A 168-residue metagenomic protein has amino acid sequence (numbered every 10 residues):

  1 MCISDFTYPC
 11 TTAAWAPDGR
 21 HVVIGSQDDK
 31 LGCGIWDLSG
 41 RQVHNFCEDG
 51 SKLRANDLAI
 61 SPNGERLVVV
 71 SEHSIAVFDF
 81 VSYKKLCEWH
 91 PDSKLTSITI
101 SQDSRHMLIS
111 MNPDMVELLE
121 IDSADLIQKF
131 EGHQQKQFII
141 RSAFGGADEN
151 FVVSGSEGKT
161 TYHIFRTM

Functional and structural regions predicted by a protein language model:
M1-Y8, D28-K52, S71-C87, L118-I127 (+2 more regions): Per-blade loop-tip surfaces of WD-repeat and WD-like beta-propellers in eukaryotic adaptors/scaffolds
Y8-A14, K52-I60, K94-T99, K136-A143: Canonical WD40 repeat/beta-propeller blade segments in eukaryotic WD-repeat proteins
P17-D18, P62-N63, Q102-D103, G146-D148: Residue-level detector of Asp-centered blade-edge/turn motifs that repeat once per structural unit in beta-propeller
G25-D29, V70-E72, S110-P113, G155-G158: Conserved strand-to-loop turn within each blade of WD40 beta-propeller repeats
R54-E72: Loop-centered beta-sheet repeat module
E72-H73, S82-K85, W89-M107, N112: Beta-propeller domains
R105, N112-R141, G145-M168: Eukaryotic scaffolding regions of large macromolecular assemblies
